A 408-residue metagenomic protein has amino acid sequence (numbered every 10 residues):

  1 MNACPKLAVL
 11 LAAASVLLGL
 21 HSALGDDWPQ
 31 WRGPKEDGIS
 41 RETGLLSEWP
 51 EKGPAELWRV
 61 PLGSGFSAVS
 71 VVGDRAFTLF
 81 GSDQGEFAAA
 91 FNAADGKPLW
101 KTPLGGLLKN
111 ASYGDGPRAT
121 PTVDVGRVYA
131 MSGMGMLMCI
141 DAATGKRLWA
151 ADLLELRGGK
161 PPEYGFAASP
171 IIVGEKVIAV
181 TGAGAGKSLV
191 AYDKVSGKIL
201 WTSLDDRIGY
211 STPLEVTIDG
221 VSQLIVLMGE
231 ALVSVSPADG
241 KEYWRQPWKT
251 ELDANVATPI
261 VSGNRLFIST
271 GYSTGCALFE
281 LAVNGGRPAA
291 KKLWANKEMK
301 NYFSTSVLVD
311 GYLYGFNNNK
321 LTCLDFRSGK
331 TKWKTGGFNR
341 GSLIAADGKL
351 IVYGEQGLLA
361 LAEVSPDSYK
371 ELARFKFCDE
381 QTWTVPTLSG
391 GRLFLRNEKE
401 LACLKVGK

Functional and structural regions predicted by a protein language model:
M1-K6: N-terminal secretory signal peptides that target proteins for export/translocation
A8-G19: Bacterial N-terminal signal peptides
A23-K408: Noncatalytic, solvent-exposed loop/strand surfaces of beta-propeller-type extracellular/periplasmic domains
